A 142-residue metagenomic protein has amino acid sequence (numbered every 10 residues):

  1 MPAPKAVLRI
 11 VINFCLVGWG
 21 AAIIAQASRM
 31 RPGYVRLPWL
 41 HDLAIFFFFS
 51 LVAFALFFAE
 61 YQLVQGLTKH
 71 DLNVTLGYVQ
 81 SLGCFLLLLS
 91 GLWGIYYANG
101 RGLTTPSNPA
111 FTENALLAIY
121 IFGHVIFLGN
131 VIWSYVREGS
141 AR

Functional and structural regions predicted by a protein language model:
M1-V17: Cytosolic juxtamembrane helix and N-cap/initiation of the first transmembrane helix
A6-V11, L103-G139: Alpha-helical membrane-associated segments of multi-pass integral membrane proteins
V11, H41-F48, L76-G83, P109-F122: Physicochemical signature of membrane-embedded alpha-helices that form the seven-helix bundle of GPCRs, emphasizing
N13-G20, L76-I95: Hydrophobic alpha-helical membrane-insertion segments
L16, F47-A59, L116-I132: Hydrophobic cores of alpha-helical transmembrane segments in multi-pass inner/ER membrane proteins, independent
I23-I45, A98-F111: Membrane-interface interhelical loops and short amphipathic "cap" helices that link adjacent transmembrane segments
I23-M30, E60-G66, L89-N99, V125 (+1 more regions): Transmembrane helix-loop junctions and nearby membrane-interface residues
L56-T75: Membrane-helix interface/capping segments
